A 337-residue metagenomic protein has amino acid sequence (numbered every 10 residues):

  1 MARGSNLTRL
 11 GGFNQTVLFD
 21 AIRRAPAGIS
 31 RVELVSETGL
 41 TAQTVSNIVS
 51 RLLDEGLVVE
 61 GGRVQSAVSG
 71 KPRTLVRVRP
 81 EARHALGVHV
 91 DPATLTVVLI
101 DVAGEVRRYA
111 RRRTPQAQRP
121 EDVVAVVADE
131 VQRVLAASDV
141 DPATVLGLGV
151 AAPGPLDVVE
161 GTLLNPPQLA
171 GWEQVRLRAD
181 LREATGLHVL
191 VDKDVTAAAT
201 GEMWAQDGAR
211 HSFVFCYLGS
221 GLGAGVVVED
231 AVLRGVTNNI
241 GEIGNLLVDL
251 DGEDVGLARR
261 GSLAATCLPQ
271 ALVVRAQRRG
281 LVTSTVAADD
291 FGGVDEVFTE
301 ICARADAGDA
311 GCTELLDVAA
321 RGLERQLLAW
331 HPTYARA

Functional and structural regions predicted by a protein language model:
M1-V64, V68-R111, R119-A143, T185 (+3 more regions): ATP-binding/phosphotransfer module of carbohydrate and carboxylate kinases, centering on a glycine-rich
R63, R111, Q168, T237-N238: Short clusters of small/polar residues that mark proteolytic maturation junctions
L75, A85-H89, V145-G149, F213-Y217 (+1 more regions): Short glycine-aspartate micro-motif
V88, K193, V236: Active-site flanking residues adjacent to catalytic metal/cofactor-binding acidic residues
D101, V158, V227: Short, acidic, Ser/Thr-enriched surface-loop or helix-capping motifs
V106, A110-S212, D249, A258: Glycine-rich phosphate-binding loop and adjoining helix at the ATP-binding site of ATP-dependent phosphoryl-transfer
A209-C267: Glycine-rich phosphate-binding loop of actin/hexokinase-like ATP-binding domains
